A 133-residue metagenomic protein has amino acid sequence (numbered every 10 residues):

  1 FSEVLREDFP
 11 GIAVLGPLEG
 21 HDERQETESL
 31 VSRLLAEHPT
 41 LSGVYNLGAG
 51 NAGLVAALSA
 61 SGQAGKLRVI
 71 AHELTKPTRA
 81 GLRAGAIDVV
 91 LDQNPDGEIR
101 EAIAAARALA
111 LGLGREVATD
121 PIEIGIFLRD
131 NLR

Functional and structural regions predicted by a protein language model:
F1-I12, E26, L30, G53 (+1 more regions): Short, solvent-exposed amphipathic alpha-helices that sit in or adjacent to ligand/effector-binding or catalytic
V4-D8, E37, A57, G85 (+1 more regions): Change "in soluble alpha/beta enzymes" to "in soluble alpha/beta proteins
L5, P95-R133: Hinge/cleft segment of the Venus flytrap/periplasmic-binding protein
G16-K76: Hydrophobic alpha-helical
H72-K76, Q93-E98: Short, acidic/turn-prone active-site loops that include or flank metal/cofactor- and phosphate-binding residues
T75-R83, I87: Flexible loop/hinge segments that line or gate small-molecule binding clefts
A84-D96: Short beta-strand elements at the ligand-binding edges of bilobed clamshell
